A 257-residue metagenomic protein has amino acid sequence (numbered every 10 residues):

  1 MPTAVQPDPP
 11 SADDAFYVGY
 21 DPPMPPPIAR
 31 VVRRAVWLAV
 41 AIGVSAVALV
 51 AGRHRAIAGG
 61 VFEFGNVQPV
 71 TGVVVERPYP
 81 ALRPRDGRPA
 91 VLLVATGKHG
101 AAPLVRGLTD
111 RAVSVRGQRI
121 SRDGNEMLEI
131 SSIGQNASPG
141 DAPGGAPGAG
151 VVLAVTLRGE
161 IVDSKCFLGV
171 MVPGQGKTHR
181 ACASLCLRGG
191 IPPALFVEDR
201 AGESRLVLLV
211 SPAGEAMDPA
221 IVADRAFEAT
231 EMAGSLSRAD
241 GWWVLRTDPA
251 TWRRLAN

Functional and structural regions predicted by a protein language model:
P2-N257: OB-fold and OB-like single-stranded nucleic-acid-recognition modules and their adjacent interaction interfaces
